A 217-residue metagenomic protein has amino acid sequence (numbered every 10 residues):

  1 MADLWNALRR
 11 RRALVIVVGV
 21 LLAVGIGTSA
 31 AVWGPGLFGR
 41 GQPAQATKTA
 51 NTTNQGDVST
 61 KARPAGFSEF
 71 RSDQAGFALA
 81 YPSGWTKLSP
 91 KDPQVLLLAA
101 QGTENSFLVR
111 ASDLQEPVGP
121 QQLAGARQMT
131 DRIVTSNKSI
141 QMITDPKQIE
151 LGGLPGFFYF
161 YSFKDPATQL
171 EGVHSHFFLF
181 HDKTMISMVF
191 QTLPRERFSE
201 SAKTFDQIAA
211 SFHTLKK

Functional and structural regions predicted by a protein language model:
M1-E104, A167-Q169, H181-D182, F190-K217: N-terminal targeting sequences that direct proteins away from the cytosol to non-cytosolic compartments
D3-L8, R12-A13, N51-Q55, L88-T192: Conserved polar/disulfide-associated segments of primarily extracytoplasmic proteins
